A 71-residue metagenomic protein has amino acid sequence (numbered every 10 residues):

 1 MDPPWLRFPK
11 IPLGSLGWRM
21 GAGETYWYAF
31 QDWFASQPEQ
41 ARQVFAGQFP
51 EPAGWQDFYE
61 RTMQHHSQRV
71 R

Functional and structural regions predicted by a protein language model:
M1-R71: Short amphipathic alpha-helical interaction elements located at domain edges and within/adjacent to intrinsically
